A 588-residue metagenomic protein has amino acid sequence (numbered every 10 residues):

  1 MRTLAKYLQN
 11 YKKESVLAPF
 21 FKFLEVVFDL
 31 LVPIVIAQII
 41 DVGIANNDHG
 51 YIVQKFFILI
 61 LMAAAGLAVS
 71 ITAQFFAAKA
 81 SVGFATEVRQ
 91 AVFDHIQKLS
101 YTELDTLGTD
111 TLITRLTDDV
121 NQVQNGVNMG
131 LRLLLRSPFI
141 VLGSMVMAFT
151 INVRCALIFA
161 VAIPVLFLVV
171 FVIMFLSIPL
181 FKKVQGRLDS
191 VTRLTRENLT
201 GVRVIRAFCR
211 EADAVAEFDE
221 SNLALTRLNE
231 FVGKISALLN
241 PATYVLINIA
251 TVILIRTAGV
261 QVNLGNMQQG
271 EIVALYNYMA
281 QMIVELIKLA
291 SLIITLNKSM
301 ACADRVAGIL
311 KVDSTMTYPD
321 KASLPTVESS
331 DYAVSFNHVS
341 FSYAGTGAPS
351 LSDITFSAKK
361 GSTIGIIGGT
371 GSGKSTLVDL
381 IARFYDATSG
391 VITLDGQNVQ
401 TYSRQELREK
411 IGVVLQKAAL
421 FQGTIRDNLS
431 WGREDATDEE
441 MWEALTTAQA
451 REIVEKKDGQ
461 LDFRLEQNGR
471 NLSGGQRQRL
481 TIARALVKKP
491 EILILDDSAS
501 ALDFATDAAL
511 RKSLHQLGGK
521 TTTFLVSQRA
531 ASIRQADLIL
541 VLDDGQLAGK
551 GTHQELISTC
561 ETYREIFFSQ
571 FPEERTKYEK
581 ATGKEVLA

Functional and structural regions predicted by a protein language model:
M1-D29, I36, I44-L59, V69 (+16 more regions): Membrane-integrated ABC transporters
N10, E14-V27, Q38, I58 (+5 more regions): Transmembrane helices of ABC transporter permease
N10-K13, K98-T102, D118-L131, L135 (+7 more regions): An intracellular "coupling" helix at the cytosolic face of ABC transporter transmembrane type-1 domains
F20-F21, E25-D41, V53, M62-T109 (+11 more regions): Juxtamembrane helix-loop junctions of ABC transporter transmembrane domains
I40, V92, I96, I205 (+3 more regions): Helix-loop junctions and hydrophobic alpha-helical segments within the transmembrane domains of large membrane
N47-F57, M147-V161, F231-R305, I309-L310: Helix-loop-helix
S314-S329: Pre-NBD coupling/linker segments of ABC/ABC-like ATPases
V327-A588: ABC-type nucleotide-binding domain
